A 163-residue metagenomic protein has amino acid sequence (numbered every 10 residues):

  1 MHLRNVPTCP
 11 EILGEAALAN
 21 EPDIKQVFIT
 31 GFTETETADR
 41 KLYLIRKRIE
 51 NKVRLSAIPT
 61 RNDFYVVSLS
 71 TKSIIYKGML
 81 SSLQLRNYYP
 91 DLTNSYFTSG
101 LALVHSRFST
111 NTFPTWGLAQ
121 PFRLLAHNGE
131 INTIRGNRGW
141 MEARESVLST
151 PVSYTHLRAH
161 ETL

Functional and structural regions predicted by a protein language model:
M1-G100, V104-T110, L157-R158: Extended, highly charged
T110-N111, M141: Short, acidic Gly/Pro/Ser/Thr-rich loop/turn segments
P114: Anion-coordinating catalytic cores for phosphoryl-, nucleotidyl-, and glycosidic chemistry
L118-A119: Short, small/polar residue-rich loop motifs at catalytic or cofactor-binding pockets
F122-W140: Conserved phosphate/anionic-ligand binding catalytic regions in large, soluble enzymes, centered on
M141-Y154: A short, polar/charged loop-to-alpha-helix boundary motif
T155-L163: Conserved small/polar residues in nucleotide/adenosyl-binding loops
